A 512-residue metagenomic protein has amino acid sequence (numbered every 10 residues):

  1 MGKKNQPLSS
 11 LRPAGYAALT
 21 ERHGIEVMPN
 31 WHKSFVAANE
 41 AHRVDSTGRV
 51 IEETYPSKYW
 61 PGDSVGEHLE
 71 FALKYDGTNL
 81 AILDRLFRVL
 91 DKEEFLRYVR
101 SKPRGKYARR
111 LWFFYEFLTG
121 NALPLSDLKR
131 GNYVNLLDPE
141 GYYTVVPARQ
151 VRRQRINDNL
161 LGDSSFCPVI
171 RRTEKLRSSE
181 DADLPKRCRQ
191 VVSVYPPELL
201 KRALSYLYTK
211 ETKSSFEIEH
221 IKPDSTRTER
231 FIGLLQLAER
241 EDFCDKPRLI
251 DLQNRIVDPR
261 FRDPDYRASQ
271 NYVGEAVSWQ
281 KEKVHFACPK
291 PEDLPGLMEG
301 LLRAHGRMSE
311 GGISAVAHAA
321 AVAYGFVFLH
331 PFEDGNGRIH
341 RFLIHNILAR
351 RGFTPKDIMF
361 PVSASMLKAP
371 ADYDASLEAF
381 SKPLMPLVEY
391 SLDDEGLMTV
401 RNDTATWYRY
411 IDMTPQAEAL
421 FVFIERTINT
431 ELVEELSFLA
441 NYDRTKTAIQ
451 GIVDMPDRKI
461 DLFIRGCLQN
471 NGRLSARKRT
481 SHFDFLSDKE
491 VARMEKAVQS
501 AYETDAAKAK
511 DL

Functional and structural regions predicted by a protein language model:
M1-E333, R338-L512: FIC/Doc superfamily catalytic core
